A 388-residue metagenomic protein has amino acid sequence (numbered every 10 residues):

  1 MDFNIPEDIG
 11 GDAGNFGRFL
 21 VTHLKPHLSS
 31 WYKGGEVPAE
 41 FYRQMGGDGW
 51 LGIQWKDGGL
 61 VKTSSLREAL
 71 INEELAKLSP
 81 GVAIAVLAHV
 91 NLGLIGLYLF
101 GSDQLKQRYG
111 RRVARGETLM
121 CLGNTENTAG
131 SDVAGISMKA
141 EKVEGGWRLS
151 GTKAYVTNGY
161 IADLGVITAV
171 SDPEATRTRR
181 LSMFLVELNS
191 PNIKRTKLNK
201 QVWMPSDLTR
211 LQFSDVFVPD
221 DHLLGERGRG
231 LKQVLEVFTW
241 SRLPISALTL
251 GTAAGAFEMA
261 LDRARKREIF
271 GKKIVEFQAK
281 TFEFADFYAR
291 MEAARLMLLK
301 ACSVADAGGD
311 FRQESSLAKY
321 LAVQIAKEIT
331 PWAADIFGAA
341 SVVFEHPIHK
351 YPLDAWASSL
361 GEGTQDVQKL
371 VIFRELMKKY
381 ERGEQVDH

Functional and structural regions predicted by a protein language model:
M1-L87, Q107-R108, R112-R115, L376-H388: Amphipathic, small/basic residue-rich leader segments at the start of a protein or domain
D2-I5, I9, L66, L70-I71 (+2 more regions): Glycine-rich phosphate/cofactor-binding loops in nucleotide/flavin-utilizing enzymes
F3-E7, G11, K77, I193-E292 (+3 more regions): Glycine-rich beta->alpha junctions and the first turn(s) of the following alpha-helix
K25-K33, L261, R265-V275, Y288-L321 (+2 more regions): C-terminal helix-coil-helix/basic helical segment that borders enzyme active sites and/or dimer interfaces and provides
I84-Q104, G130: N-terminal glycine-rich flavin-associated loop
G116-N124, T168: A short, Trp-centered hydrophobic/proline-enriched beta-strand micro-motif
M138-E141: A structural signal for short hydrophobic beta-strand segments in well-ordered beta-sheet cores
S150-R195: A short core secondary-structure module
